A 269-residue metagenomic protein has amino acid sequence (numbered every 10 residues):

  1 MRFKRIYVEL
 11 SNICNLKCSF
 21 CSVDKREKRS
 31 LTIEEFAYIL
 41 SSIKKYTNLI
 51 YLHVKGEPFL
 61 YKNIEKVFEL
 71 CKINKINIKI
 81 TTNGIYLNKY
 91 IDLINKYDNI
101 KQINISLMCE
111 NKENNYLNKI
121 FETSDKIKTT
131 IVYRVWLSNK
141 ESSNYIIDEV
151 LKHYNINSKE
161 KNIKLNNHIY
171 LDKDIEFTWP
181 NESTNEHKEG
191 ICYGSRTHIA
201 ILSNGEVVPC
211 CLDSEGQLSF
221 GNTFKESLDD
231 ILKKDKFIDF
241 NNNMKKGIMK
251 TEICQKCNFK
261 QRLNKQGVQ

Functional and structural regions predicted by a protein language model:
M1-I103, N111-N115, N264-Q269: Conserved alpha-helical substructure of the radical SAM core
V8, F20, F36, S41 (+4 more regions): Bulky hydrophobic/aromatic packing residues
V8, N12-N15, E186, I248-T251: Processing junctions and N-termini across compartments
C14, C18-C21, C192, C210-C211 (+1 more regions): Short cysteine clusters
K17, I248-Q269: Cysteine-cluster motifs in flexible loop/terminal segments that predominantly coordinate metals
R29-L31, Y51, N74-N77, L93-K246 (+1 more regions): Radical SAM enzyme [4Fe-4S]-AdoMet core and its adjacent flexible, acidic and glycine-rich loops/tails across
I64, D92, D213, M249-E252: Short, surface-exposed, charged/polar-biased interaction segments
